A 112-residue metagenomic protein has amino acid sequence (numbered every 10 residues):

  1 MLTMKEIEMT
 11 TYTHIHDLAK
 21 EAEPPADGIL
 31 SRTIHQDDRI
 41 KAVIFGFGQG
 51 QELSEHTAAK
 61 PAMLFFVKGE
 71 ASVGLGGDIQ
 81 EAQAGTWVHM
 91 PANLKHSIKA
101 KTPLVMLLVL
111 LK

Functional and structural regions predicted by a protein language model:
M1-R39, G74: A short, N-terminal "cap"/entry segment at the start of jelly-roll beta-barrel domains of the cupin/DSBH fold
G28, K41-A58: Conserved short histidine dyad/triad with adjacent acidic residue
R32-I40, S54, P61, T102: Active-site region of the double-stranded beta-helix
G46-G48, A59-V73: Short, conserved beta-strand element in jelly-roll/cupin
V67-K68, Q83-A84, T102: A cytosolic small-molecule/anion-sensing beta-strand core signal
G77-A92: Short acidic-glycine-tyrosine-enriched beta hairpin
A92-K112: Ligand-binding loop in jelly-roll beta-barrel domains
